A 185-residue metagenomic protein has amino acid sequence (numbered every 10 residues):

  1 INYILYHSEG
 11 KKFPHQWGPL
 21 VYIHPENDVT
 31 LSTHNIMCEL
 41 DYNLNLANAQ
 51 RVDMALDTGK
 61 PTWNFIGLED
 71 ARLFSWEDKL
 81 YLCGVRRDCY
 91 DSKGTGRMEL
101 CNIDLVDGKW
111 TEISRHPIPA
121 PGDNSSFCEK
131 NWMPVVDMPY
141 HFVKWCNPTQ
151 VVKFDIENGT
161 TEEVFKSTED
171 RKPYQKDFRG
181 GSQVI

Functional and structural regions predicted by a protein language model:
I1-I185: Beta-propeller domains
